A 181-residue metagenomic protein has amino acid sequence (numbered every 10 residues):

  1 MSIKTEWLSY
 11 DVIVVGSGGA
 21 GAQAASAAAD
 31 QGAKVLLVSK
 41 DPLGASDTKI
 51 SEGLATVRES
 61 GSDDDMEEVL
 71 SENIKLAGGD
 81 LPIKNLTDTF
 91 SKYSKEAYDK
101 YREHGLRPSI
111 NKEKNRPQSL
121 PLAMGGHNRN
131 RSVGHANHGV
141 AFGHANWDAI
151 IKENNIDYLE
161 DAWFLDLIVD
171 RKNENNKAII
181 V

Functional and structural regions predicted by a protein language model:
M1-S9: A short, basic/flexible loop-to-alpha-helix module at the beginning of a structural domain
I3-K4, A27, A33-K34, S39-N176: Conserved N-terminal/central alpha/beta ligand/cofactor-binding core
V12-L37: N-terminal Rossmann-like FAD-binding beta1-loop-alpha1 element of flavoenzymes
